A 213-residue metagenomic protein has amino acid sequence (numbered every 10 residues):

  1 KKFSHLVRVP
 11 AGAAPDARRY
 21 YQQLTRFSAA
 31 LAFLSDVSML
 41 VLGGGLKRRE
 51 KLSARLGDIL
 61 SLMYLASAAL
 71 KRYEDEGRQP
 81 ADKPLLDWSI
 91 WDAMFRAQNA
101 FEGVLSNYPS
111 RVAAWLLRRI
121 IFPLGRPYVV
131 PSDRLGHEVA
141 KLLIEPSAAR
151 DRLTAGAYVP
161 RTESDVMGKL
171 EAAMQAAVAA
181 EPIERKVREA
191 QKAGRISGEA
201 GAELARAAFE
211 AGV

Functional and structural regions predicted by a protein language model:
K1-V213: Flavin-dependent oxidoreductase catalytic core characteristic of acyl-CoA dehydrogenase/oxidase-like enzymes
